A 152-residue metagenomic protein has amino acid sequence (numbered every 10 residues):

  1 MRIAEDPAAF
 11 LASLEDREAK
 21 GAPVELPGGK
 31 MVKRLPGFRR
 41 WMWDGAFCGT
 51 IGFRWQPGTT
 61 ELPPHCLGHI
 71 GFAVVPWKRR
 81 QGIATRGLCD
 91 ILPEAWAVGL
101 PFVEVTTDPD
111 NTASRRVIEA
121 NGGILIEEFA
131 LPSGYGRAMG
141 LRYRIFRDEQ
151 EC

Functional and structural regions predicted by a protein language model:
M1-P76, E94, I126, L131-C152: GNAT-family acyltransferases
H69, F102, A113: Amphipathic alpha-helical recognition patches that constitute DNA-binding helices
G71-V74, R80-A97, R116-A120: Conserved acetyl-CoA-binding loop-helix of GNAT-fold acetyltransferases
D90, T107, A130-L131: Proline- and acidic/polar-enriched loop/turn elements at helix boundaries
A95-T107: Conserved GNAT acetyl-CoA-binding A-motif
D110-E127: Conserved active-site alpha-helix within GNAT-family acetyltransferase domains
